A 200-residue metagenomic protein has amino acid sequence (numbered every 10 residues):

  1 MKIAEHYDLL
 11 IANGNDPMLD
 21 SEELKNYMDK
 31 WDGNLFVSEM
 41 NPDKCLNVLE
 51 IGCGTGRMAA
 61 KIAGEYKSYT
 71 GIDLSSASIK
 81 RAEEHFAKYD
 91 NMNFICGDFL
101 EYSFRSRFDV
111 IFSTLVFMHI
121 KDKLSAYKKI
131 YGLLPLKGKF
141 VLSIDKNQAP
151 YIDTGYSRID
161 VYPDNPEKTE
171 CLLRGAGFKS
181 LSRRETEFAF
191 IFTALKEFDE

Functional and structural regions predicted by a protein language model:
M1-P42, Q148: Conserved class I S-adenosyl-L-methionine
C45-G52: Conserved class I S-adenosyl-L-methionine
T55-L100: Class I SAM-dependent methyltransferase SAM/SAH-binding core
F112: A conserved beta-strand element that flanks and buttresses the S-adenosyl-L-methionine
S125-L136: A short glycine-rich, Lys/Arg-flanked "PGG" loop and its adjoining helix->strand segment in the class I
G138-I144: Conserved beta-strand signature within the Rossmann-like core of class I S-adenosyl-L-methionine
I152-K168: Acceptor-substrate binding/catalytic loop of class I
A176-K179, R184-E200: Core SAM-dependent methyltransferase catalytic element
